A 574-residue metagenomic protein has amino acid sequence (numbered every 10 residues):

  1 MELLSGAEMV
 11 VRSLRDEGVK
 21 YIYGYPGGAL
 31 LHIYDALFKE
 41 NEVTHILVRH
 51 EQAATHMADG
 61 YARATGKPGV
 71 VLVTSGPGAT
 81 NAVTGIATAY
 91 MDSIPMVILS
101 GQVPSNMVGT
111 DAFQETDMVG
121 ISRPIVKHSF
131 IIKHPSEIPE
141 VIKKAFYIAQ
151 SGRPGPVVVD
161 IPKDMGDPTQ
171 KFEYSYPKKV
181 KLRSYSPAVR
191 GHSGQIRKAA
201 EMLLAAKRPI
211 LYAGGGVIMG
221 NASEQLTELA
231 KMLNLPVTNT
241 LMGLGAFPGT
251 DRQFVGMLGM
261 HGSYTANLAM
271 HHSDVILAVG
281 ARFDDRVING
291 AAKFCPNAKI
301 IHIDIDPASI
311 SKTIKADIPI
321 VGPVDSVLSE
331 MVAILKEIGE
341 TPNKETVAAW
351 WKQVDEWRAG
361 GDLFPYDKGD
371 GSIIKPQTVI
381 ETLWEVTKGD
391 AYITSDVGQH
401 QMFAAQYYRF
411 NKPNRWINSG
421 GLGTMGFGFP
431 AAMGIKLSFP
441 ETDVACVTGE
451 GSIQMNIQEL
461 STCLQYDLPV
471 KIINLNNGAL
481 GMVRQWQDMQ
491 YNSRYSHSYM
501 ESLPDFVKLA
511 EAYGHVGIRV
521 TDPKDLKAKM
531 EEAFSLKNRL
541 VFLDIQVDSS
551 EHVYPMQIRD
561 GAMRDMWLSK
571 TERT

Functional and structural regions predicted by a protein language model:
M1-P342, T382, V386-G389, P469-I472 (+2 more regions): N-terminal alpha/beta PP-like core and its mobile active-site loop of ThDP/TPP-dependent enzymes
A7-V11, R15-K20, I33-L37, Q353-I435: Active-site diphosphate/adenylate-binding microenvironment
Y25-G27, I46-H56, V71-G78, K133-P135 (+7 more regions): Active-site nucleophile and cofactor-binding loops and adjacent substrate-binding regions of central metabolic enzymes
M107-V108, F113-Q114, S311-T313, P319-V321 (+2 more regions): Thiamine diphosphate
S136, N297-V397, P523-K527, E532 (+1 more regions): Phosphate/pyrophosphate-binding active-site segments
V158, H302, T394, V447-T448: Generic enzyme active-site microenvironment
D160-M165, G398-H400, Q546: A glycine-rich phosphate-binding loop feature that marks nucleotide/adenosyl-phosphate handling sites
G214-I218, K368, G449: Conserved short loop/turn motifs at secondary-structure junctions
